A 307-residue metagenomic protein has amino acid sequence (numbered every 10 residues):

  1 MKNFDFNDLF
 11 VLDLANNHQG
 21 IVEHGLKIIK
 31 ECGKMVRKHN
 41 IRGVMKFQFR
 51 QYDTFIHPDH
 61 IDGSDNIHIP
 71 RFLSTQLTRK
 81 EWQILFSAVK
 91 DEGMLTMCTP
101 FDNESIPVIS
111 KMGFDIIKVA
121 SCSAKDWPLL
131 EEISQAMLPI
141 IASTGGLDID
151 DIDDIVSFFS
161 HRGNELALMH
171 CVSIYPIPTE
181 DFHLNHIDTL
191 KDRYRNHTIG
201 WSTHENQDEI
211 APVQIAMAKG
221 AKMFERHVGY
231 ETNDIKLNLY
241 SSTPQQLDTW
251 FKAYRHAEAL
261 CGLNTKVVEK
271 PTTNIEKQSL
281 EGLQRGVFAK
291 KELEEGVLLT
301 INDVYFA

Functional and structural regions predicted by a protein language model:
M1-A307: Catalytic cores and adjacent flexible loops of soluble metabolic enzymes that perform enolate/carbanion chemistry on
